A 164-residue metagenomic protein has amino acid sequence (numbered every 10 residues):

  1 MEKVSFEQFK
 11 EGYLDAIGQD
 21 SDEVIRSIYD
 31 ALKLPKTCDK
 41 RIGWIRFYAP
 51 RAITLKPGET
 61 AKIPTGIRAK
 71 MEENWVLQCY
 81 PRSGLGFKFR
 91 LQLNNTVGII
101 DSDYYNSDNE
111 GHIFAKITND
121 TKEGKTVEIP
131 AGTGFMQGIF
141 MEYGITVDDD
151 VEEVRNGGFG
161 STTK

Functional and structural regions predicted by a protein language model:
M1-K164: DUTPase catalytic domain/fold
